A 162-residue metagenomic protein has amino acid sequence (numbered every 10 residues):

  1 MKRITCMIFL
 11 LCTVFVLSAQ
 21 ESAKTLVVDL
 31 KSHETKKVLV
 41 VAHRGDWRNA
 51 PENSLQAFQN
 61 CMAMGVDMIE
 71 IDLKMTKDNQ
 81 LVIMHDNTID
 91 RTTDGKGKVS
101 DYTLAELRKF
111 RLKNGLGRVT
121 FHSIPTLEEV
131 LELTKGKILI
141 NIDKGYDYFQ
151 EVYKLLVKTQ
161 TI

Functional and structural regions predicted by a protein language model:
M1-A23: Bacterial Sec-dependent N-terminal signal peptides
A19-I162: Phosphate-group recognition and catalysis centered on beta-loop-alpha active-site segments
